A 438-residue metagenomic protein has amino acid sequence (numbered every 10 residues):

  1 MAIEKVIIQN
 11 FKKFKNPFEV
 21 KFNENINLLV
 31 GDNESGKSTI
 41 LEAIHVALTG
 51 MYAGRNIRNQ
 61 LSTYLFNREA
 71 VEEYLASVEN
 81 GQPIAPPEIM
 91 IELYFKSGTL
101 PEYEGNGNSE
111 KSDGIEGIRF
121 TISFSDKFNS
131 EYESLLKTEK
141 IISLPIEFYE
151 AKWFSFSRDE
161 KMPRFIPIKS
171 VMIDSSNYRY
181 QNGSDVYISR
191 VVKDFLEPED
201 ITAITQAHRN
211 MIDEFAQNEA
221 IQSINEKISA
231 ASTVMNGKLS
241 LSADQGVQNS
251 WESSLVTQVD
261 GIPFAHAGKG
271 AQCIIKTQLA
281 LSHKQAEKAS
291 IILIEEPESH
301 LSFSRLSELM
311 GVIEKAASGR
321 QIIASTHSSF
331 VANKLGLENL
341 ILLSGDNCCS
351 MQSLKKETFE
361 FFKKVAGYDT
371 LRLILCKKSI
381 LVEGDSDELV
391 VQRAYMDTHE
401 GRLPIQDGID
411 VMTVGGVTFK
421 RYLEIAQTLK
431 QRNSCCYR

Functional and structural regions predicted by a protein language model:
M1-T49, S250-R372, E388-R393: Switch/communication elements of ASCE P-loop NTPase nucleotide-binding domains
A43-S112: Conserved P-loop NTP-binding catalytic core
S62-V78, K355-L375: Surface-exposed acidic, glycine/proline-enriched linker/cap segments that occur as 15-30-residue helix-coil
G81-P86, E110-D113, L144, S282-E287 (+4 more regions): Conserved catalytic network of the ASCE P-loop NTPase/AAA+ motor domain
P87-I91, D113-I118, I146-Y149, I166-S170 (+5 more regions): Short glycine-/polar-rich loops that comprise or flank the Walker A/P-loop and associated switch/sensor motifs
M90, K96-N218: Electropositive, glycine-dotted interaction segments that contact anionic polymers or phosphate-rich ligands
V192-I275, L279-I291: Extended helical coiled-coil dimerization/tether regions that scaffold and oligomerize large DNA-maintenance assemblies
K378-V382, S386-R438: Conserved helicase/translocase motor-coupling segment
